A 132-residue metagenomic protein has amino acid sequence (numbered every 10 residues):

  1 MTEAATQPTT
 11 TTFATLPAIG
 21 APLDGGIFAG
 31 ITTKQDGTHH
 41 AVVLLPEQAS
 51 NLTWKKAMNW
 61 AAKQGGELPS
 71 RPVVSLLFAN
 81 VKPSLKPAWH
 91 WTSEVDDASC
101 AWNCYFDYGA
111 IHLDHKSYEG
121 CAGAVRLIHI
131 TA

Functional and structural regions predicted by a protein language model:
M1-G66, C100-N103, Y108, H115-K116 (+1 more regions): Extracellular adhesion/carbohydrate-recognition regions
R71-A132: C-terminal, surface-exposed recognition/capping segments
